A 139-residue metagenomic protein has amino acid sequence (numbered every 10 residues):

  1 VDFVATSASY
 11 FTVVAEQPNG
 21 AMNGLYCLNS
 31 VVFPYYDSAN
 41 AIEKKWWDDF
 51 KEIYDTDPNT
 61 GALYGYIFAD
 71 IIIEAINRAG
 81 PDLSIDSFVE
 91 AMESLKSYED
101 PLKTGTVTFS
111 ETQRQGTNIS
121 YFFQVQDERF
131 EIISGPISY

Functional and structural regions predicted by a protein language model:
V1-G65, F130-S138: Extracellular/periplasmic periplasmic-binding protein-like sensory domains
I42, W46, F68, L83-A91: Short amphipathic alpha-helical coupling segments at ligand-binding clamshell hinges and other catalytic/signaling
E52-A62, I73-R129: Segments of small-molecule ligand-sensing domains
